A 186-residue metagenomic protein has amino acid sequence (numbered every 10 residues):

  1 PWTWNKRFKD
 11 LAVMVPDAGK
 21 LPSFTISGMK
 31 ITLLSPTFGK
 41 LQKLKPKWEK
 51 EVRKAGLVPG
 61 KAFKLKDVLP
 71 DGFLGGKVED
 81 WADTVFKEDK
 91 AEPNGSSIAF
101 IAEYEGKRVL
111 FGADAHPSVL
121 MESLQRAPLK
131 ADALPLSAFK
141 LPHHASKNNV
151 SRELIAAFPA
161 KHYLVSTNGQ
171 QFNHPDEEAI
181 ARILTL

Functional and structural regions predicted by a protein language model:
P1-R108: Flexible, acidic/histidine-containing loops and adjacent segments that form or flank the divalent-metal
F38, Q170-Q171: Conserved beta-strand elements of beta-rich interaction domains across eukaryotes, especially beta-propellers
L44-P46, E79-H162, S166, F172-R182: Active-site-proximal loop/helix segments of hydrolase catalytic cores
L184-L186: Short, intrinsically disordered, charge-balanced linker/junction segments flanking boundaries in proteins
